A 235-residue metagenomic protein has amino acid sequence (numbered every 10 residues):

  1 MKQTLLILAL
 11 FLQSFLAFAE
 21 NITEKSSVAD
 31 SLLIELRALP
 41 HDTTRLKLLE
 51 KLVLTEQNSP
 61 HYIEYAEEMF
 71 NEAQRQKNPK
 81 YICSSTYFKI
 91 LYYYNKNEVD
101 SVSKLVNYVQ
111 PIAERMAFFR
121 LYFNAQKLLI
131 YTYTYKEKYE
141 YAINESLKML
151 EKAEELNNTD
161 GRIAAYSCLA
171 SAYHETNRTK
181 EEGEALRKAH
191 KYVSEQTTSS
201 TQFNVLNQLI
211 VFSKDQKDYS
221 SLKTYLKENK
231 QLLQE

Functional and structural regions predicted by a protein language model:
T4-Q13: Sec-dependent N-terminal signal peptides
F18-E235: A "functional boundary" signal
